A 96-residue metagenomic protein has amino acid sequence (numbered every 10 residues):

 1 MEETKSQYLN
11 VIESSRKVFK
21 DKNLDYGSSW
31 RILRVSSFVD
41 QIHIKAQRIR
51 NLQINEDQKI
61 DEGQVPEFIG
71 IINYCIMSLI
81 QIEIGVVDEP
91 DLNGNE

Functional and structural regions predicted by a protein language model:
M1-E96: Intrinsically disordered, low-complexity regulatory regions that flank transcription factor DNA-binding cores
